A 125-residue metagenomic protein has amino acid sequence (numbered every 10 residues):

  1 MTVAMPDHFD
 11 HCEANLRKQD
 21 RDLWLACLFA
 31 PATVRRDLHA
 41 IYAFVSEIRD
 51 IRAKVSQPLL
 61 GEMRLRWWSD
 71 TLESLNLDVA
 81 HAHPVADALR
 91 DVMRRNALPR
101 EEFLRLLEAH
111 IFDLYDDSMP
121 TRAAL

Functional and structural regions predicted by a protein language model:
T2-L125: Acidic catalytic motifs of isoprenoid enzymes
